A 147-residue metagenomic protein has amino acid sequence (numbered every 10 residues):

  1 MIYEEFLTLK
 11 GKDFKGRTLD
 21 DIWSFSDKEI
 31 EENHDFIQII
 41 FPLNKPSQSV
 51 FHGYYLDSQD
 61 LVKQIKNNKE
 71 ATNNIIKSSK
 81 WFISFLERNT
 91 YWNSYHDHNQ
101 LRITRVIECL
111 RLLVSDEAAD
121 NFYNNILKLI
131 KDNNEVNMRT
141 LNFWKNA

Functional and structural regions predicted by a protein language model:
M1-T90, L110, E117, N125: N-terminal leader regions that mediate targeting or early regulatory function
F85-A147: Alpha-helical bundle/repeat cores within regulatory domains of eukaryotic proteins
